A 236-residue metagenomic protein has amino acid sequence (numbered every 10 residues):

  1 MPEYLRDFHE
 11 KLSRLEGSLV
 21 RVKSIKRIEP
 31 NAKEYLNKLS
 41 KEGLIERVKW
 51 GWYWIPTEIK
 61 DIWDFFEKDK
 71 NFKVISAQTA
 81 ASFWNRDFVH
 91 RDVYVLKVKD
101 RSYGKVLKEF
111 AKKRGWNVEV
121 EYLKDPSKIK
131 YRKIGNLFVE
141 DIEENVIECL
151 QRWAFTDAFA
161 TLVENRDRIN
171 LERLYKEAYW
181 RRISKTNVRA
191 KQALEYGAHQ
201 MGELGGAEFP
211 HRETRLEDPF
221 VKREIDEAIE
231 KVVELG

Functional and structural regions predicted by a protein language model:
M1-E10, K68-K73: Short alpha-helical segments that sit at the start of domains
H9, R14-S18, N37, E42-E46 (+1 more regions): Helix-turn-helix-like N-terminal two-helix hairpins of bacterial/phage DNA-binding regulators
R14-I28: Short acidic, hydrophobic short linear motifs in intrinsically disordered regions
R21, V74-Q78, D141-I142: Helix N-cap / beta->alpha transition motif
K26-E29, Y122-G236: Hydrophobic alpha-helical interaction segments
R27-K41: Short amphipathic alpha-helical interaction segments
S40-E42, R47-G135, G206-H211, R215 (+1 more regions): Short gly/ser-rich loop at a beta-strand->alpha-helix junction or flexible surface loop bordering the NTP-binding
